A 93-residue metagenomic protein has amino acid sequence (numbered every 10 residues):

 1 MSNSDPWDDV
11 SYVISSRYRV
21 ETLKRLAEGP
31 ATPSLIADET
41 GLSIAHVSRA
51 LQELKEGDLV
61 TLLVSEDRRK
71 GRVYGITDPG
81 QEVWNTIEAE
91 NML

Functional and structural regions predicted by a protein language model:
M1-D5, Q81-L93: Amphipathic alpha-helical dimerization/coiled-coil segments that flank or bridge DNA-binding/regulatory modules
M1-V20: Short alpha-helical segments that sit at the start of domains
R17, E28-T32: Short capping segments at the starts of secondary-structure elements
V20-K24, E82: Pre-recognition alpha-helix immediately N-terminal to the DNA-recognition helix within helix-turn-helix or winged-helix
A31-E39: Short acidic, hydrophobic short linear motifs in intrinsically disordered regions
K55-S65: A short, conserved structural fragment
D67-I87: Basic, amphipathic "hinge/linker" alpha-helix immediately C-terminal to the N-terminal HTH DNA-binding motif
